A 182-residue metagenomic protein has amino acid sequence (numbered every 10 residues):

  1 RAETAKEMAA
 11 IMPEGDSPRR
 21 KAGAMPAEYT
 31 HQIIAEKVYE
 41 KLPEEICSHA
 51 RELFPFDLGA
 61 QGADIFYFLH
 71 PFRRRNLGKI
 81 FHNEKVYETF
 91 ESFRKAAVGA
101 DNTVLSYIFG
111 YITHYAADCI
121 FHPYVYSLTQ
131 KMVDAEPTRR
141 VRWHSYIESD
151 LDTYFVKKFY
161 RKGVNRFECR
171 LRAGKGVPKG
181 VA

Functional and structural regions predicted by a protein language model:
R1-A24: N-terminal amphipathic/basic-hydrophobic helices that include classical n-h-c signal peptides and signal-anchor
P18, A27, V86-T89, V177-A182: General structural signal for secondary-structure boundaries
A24-Y107, Y124-C169: N-terminal, motif-rich segments that launch catalysis or mediate targeting to/interaction with membranes, typified by
I108-I112: Non-membrane alpha-helical segments in proteins
T113, A117, F121: Short active-site segment of divalent metal-dependent hydrolases/proteases that encodes the spacing between
V164-A182: Long, charge-rich alpha-helical interaction segments
